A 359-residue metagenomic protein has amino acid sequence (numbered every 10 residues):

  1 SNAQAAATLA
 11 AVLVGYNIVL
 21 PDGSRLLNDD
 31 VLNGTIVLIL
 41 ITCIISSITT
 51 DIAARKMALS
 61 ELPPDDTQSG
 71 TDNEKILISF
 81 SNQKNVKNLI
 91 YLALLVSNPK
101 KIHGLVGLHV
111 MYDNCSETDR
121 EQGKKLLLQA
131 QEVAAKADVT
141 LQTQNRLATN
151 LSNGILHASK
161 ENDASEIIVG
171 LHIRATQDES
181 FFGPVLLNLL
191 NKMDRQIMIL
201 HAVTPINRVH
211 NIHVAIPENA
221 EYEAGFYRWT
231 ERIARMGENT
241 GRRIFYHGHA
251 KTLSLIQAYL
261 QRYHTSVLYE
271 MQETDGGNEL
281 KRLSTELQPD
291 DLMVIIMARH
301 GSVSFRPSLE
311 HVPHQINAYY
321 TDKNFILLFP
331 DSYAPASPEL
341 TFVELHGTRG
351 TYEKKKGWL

Functional and structural regions predicted by a protein language model:
S1, A7-A53: Structural signal for the N-terminal portions of transmembrane helices and their immediately preceding loop/interface
A3-Q4, I41, P205, T252 (+1 more regions): Conserved nucleotide-binding/hydrolysis micro-motifs of P-loop NTPases
T35-E74, L94: Juxtamembrane and boundary regions of transmembrane helices in multi-pass small-molecule transporters and channels
V37-T42, R299-G301, D331-P335: A short, acidic, flexible beta-alpha connecting loop/helix-capping segment that sits on the rim of active
S69-E286, M293-S302, F329-P330: Structured cytosolic domains appended to multi-pass membrane proteins
L292-M293, H314-F325: C-terminal functional regions that serve as terminal interaction/effector modules
L328-D331, A336-L359: C-terminal functional extensions of proteins
